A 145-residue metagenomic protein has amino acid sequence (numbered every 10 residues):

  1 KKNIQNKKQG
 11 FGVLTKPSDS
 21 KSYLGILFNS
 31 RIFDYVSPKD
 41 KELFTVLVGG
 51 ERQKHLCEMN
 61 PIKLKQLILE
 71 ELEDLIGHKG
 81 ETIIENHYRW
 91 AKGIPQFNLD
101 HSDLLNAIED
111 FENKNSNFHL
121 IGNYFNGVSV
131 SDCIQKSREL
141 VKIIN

Functional and structural regions predicted by a protein language model:
K1-F44, G49-C57, I62, E70 (+1 more regions): Mid-domain catalytic core of redox enzymes that form a hydrophobic substrate pocket/lid adjacent to a catalytic redox
I26, E85, I121: Hydrophobic residues at beta-strand termini and immediately following loops that shape nucleotide-binding pockets
Y35, I94, G127: Flexible, glycine-rich phosphate/dinucleotide-binding loops and adjacent beta-alpha linkers at cofactor/substrate
L43-T45, E109-V128, C133-K136: Short FAD-binding loop at a beta-strand-to-alpha-helix junction that anchors the flavin cofactor in diverse
V48, R89, G122: Active-site proximal loops enriched in glycine and acidic residues that flank catalytic Cys/His/Asp and coordinate
E51-K54, K65-N113: Flavin (FAD/FMN) cofactor-binding core of flavoprotein oxidoreductases
P61-L64, C133: Hydrophobic (often cysteine-bearing) scaffold residues that line and stabilize catalytic clefts of nucleotide/cofactor
C133-N145: Internal hydrophobic alpha-helix adjacent to the cofactor/substrate pocket in enzyme cavities
